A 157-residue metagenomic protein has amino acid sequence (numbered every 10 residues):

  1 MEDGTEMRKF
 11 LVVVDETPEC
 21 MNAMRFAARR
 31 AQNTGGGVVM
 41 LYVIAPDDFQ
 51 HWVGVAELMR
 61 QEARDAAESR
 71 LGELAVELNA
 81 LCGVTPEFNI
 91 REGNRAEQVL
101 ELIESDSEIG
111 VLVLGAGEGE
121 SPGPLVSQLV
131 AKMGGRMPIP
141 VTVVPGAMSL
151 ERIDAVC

Functional and structural regions predicted by a protein language model:
M1-E2, N79-L112, C157: Structural beta-alpha unit
E2-G54, R136-I139: Small/aliphatic-rich secondary-structure junction motif
A23, Q50-V53, L100-E101, P124-L125 (+1 more regions): Short, well-ordered secondary-structure micro-motifs
F26, E62-L74, Q98: Short, solvent-exposed amphipathic alpha-helices that sit in or adjacent to ligand/effector-binding or catalytic
V39-L41, E87-R91, T142-V144: General small-molecule cofactor/ligand-binding pocket signal
Y42-S69, E151-C157: Acidic, proline/glycine-rich short linear motifs
V55-M59, E104-S107, V130: Short, hinge-like loop/turn segments at secondary-structure boundaries
V111-R136, M148-D154: Glycine-rich, Arg-bearing micro-motifs that act as flexible, cationic patches
